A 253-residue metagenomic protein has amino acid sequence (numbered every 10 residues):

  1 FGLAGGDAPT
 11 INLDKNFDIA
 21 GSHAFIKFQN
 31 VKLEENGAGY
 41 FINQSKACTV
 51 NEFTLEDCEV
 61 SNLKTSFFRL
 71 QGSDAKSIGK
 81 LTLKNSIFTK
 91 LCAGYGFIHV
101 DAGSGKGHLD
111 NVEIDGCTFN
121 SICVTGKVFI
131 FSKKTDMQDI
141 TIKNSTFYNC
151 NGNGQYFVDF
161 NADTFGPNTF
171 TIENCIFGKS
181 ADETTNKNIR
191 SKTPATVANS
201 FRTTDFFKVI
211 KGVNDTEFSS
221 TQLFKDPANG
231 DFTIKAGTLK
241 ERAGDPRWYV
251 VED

Functional and structural regions predicted by a protein language model:
F1-G39, S220: Right-handed parallel beta-helix/beta-spiral solenoid domain characteristic of secreted/periplasmic
L3-A4, I19, G37, C150 (+5 more regions): Intrinsically disordered, low-complexity segments enriched in small/polar residues
G6-N16, N36-N43, N62-Q71, L91-H99 (+4 more regions): Short glycine/acidic-rich loop motifs that flank beta-strands on beta-rich extracellular proteins
N16-I19, Q44-K46, Q71-K76, V100-K106 (+2 more regions): Tandem-repeat/low-complexity and Cys-motif detector
H23-E35, V50-K64, S77-A93, G107-V124 (+3 more regions): Right-handed parallel beta-helix
K76, G107, K133-T135, Y156 (+7 more regions): N-terminal targeting or signal-anchor segments and their processing/structural boundaries
N168-F170, T193-P194, D231, L239: Bulky hydrophobic/aromatic packing residues
G212-D253: C-terminal accessory segments
